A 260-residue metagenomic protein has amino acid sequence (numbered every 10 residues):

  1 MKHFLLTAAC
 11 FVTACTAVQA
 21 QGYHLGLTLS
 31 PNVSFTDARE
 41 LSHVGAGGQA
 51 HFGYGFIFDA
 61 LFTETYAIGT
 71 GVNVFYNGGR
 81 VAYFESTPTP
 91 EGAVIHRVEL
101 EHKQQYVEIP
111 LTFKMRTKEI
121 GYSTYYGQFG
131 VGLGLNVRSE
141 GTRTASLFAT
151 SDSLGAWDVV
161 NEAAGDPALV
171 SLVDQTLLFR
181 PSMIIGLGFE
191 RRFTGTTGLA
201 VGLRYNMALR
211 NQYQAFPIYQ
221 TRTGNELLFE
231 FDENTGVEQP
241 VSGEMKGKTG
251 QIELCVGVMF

Functional and structural regions predicted by a protein language model:
A20-I57, T176, C255-M259: Short glycine/proline- and aromatic-enriched beta-strand/turn motifs that initiate or cap beta-hairpins
L27-P31, Y54-A60, E64, V72-V74 (+5 more regions): Residues on the lipid-exposed face of transmembrane beta-strands in outer-membrane beta-barrel proteins
D37-G45, A93-L100, K114, V170-Q175 (+1 more regions): Extracellular loop and loop/strand-boundary signature of outer-membrane beta-barrel proteins
D37-H43, R80-T87, S139-F148, Y213-Q220: Outer-membrane beta-barrel translocator domains and adjoining extracellular loop/strand segments of Gram-negative
V44-A93, Q105-V107, F260: Glycine- and aromatic-enriched membrane insertion/assembly motifs of diderm outer-membrane and organelle channel
G48-F52, K103-V107, S123, L177-M183 (+1 more regions): Residues that define the transmembrane beta-barrel architecture of outer-membrane proteins
T63, K118-Y122, R192-T196: Outer-membrane beta-barrel channels and translocator barrels
D174-T176, R180, I185-F260: Predominantly the C-terminal beta-signal and adjacent terminal strand-loop region of outer-membrane beta-barrel
